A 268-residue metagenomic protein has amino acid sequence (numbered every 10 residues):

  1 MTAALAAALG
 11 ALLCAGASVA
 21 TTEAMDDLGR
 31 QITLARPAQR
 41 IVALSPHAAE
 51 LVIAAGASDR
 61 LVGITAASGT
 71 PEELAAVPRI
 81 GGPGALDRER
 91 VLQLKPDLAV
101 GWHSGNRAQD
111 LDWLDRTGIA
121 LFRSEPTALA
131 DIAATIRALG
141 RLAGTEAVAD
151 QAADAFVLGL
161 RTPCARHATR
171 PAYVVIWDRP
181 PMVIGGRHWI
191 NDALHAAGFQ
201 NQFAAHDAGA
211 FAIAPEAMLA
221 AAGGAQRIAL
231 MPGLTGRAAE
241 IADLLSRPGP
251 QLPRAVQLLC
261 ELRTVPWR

Functional and structural regions predicted by a protein language model:
L5-A49, L142-Y173, A220-A222, R237-A238 (+1 more regions): Bacterial Sec-exported substrate-binding components of ABC uptake systems
D27-G29, I80-E89, H206-A217: Short helix-initiation/N-cap motifs at beta->coil->alpha
I32-T33, A49-A54, G69-E73, P180-G185 (+1 more regions): Short, solvent-exposed loop/turn elements at domain surfaces
Q39-G105, Q202, G224, M231-P232 (+1 more regions): A short, structured surface patch at a secondary-structure boundary
A57, A75-A76, R116-G118, A197: Short, structured coil segments at secondary-structure junctions
T65, G186-A212, R237-A239: His/Asp/Glu-enriched short active-site or ligand-binding loop at hydrolase and phosphoryl-transfer sites
L86, D131-R141, D150, R227-R268: Structured C-terminal subdomain patch of bacterial secreted/periplasmic proteins
R107-Q109, E125-A138, P171-W189: Extracytoplasmic ligand-binding site segments that recognize negatively charged/polar headgroups
